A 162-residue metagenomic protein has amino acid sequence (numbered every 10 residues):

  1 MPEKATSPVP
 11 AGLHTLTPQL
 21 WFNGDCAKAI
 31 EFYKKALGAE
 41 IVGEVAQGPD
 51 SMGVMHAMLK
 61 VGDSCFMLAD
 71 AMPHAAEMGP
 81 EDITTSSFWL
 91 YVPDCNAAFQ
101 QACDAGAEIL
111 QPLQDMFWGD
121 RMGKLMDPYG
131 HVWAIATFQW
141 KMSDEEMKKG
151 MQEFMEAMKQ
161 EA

Functional and structural regions predicted by a protein language model:
P2-N23, I30-M126, A136-A162: Vicinal oxygen chelate
Y129: C-terminal catalytic core of tyrosine-transesterase DNA break-rejoin enzymes
